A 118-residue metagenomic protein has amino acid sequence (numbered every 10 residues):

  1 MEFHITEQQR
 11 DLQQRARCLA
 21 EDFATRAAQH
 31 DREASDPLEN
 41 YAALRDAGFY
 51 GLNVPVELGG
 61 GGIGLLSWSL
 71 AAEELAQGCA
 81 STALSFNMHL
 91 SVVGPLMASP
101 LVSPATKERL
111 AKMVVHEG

Functional and structural regions predicted by a protein language model:
M1-Q8: Intrinsic disorder at enzyme termini
L12: Chromodomain-type histone methyl-lysine reader module
L19-A28: N-terminal capping segment at the start of a domain
R32-D46, Y50-G118: Glycine-rich flavin
